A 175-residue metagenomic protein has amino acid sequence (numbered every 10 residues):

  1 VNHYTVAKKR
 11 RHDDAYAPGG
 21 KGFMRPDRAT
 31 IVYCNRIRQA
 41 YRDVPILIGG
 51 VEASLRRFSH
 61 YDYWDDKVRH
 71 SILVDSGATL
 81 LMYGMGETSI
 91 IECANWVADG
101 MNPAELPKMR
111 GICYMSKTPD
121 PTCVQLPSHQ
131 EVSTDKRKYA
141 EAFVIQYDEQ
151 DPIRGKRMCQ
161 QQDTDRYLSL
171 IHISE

Functional and structural regions predicted by a protein language model:
V1-Y167: Glycine-rich beta-alpha loop elements in corrinoid/cobalamin-binding modules across cobalamin-dependent enzymes
I171-E175: Conserved small/polar residues in nucleotide/adenosyl-binding loops
